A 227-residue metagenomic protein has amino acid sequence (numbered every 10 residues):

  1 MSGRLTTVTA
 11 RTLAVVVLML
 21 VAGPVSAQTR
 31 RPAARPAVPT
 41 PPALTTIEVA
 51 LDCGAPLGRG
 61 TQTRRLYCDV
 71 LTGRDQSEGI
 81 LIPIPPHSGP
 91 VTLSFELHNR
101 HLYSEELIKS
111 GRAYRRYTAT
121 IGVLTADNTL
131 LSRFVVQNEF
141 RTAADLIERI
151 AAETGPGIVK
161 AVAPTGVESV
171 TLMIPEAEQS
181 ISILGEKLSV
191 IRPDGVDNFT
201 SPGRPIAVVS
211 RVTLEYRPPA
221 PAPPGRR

Functional and structural regions predicted by a protein language model:
M1-A14: Bacterial N-terminal signal peptides that target proteins for export
M19, A27-T46, A220-R227: Compositionally biased, proline/threonine/alanine/serine-rich low-complexity intrinsically disordered stretches
G58-L71, L131-P175, V190-P193, T200: Extended, solvent-exposed segments with strong compositional bias
G79-K109: Contiguous beta-strand segments within globular domains
H87-F95, T171-I191: Noncatalytic modules at the cell exterior or secretory-pathway interfaces, chiefly beta-strand-rich lectin/adhesion
E106-A119: Short coil-to-beta strand junction motifs in C2/discoidin
K187-R227: Surface-exposed edge beta-strand/loop patches
